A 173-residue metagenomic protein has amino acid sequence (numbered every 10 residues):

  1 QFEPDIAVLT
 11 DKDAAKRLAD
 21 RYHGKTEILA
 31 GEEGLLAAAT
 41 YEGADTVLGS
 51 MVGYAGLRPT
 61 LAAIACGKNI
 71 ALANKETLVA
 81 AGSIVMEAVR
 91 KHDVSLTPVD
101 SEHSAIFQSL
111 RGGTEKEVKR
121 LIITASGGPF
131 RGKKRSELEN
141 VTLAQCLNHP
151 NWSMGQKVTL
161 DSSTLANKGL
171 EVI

Functional and structural regions predicted by a protein language model:
F2-Y54: N-terminal glycine-/serine-/threonine-rich beta1-alpha1-beta2 phosphate-ribose binding loop of Rossmann-like
T10, A73-K75: Short beta->alpha connector loops at strand-helix junctions that form conserved, small/polar/Pro-enriched
D13, T77-L78, H103: Conserved beta-strand edge residues that scaffold enzyme active sites
A15, A19, L36, L61 (+3 more regions): Predominant activation on well-ordered alpha-helical scaffold segments within soluble catalytic domains
A30-E32, N74, D100: Short loop/edge segments at beta-strand edges and connector loops that shape dinucleotide/nucleotide cofactor-binding
G43-A44, S50-M51, L57, L61-C66 (+1 more regions): Rossmann-like NAD(P)H-binding beta-loop-alpha module
Q145-I173: Membrane-embedded hairpin module used as a gating/binding unit in multi-pass transport and secretion proteins
